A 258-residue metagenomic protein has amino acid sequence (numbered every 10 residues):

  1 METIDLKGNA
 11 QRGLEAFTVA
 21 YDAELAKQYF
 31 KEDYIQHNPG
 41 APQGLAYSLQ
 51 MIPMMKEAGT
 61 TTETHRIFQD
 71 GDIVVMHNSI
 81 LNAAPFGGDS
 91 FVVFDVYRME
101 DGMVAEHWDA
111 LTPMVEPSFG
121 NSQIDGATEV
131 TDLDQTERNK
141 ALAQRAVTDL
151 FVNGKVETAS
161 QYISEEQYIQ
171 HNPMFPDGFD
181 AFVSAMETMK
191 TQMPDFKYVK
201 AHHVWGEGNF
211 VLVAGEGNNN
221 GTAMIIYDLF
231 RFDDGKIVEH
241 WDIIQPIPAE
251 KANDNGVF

Functional and structural regions predicted by a protein language model:
M1-F258: C-terminal and inter-domain tail/linker signature
